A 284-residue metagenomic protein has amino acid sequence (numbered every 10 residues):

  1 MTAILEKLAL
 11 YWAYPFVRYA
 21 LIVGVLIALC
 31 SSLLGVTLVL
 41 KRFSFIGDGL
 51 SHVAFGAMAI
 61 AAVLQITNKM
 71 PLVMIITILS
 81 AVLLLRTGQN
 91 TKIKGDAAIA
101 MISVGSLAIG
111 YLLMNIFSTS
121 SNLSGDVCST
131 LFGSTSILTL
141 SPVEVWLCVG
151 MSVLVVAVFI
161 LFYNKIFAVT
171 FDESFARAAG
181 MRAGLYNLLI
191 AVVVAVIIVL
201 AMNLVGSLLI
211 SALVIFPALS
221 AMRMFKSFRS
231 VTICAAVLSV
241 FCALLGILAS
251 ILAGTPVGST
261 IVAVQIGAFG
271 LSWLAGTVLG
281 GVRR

Functional and structural regions predicted by a protein language model:
M1-L29: Membrane-interfacial amphipathic/re-entrant helices at transmembrane-helix boundaries
I4-L10, S103-I160: Transmembrane helix-bundle core of multi-pass membrane transporters and related energy-transducing complexes
L21-V25, M70-I75, A97-M101, V145-G150 (+3 more regions): Hydrophobic alpha-helical transmembrane segments
V23-S31, A57, A61, L72-L84 (+16 more regions): Alpha-helical transmembrane segments in multi-pass membrane proteins
V36-S121, A221-I233, S250-G254, T277-V278: Short loop segments and helix-boundary regions at transmembrane helix junctions of multi-pass inner-membrane proteins
L140-P217: Helix-loop-helix "hairpin" substructures at the membrane interface of multi-pass membrane proteins
N203-S259: Transmembrane alpha-helical segments in multi-pass inner-membrane proteins
T255-R284: Cytosolic-side transmembrane-helix boundaries in multi-pass membrane proteins
